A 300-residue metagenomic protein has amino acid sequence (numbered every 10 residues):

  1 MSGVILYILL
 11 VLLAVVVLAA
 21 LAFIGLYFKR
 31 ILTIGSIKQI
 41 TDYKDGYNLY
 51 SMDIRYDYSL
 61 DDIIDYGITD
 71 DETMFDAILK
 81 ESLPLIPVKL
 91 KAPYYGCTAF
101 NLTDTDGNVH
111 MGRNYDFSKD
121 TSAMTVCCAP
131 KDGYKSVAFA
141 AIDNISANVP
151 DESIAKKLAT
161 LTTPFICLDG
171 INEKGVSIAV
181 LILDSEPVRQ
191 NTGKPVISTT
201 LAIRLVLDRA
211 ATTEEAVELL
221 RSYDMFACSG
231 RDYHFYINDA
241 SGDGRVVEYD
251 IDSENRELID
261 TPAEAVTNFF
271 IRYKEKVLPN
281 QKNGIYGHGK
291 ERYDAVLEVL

Functional and structural regions predicted by a protein language model:
S2-L9: Feature marks short, highly hydrophobic, charge-poor N-terminal signal-anchor/signal peptide-like helices that anchor
L9-A211, M225-F226: N-terminal mature-domain region immediately after signal-peptide cleavage in secreted/organellar precursors
S122-A123, R189-T192, E218, R245-D250 (+3 more regions): A short secondary-structure junction signal
S136-A141, P164, F269-G287: A recognition module on extended beta-rich or small alphabeta surfaces enriched in W/G with H and D/E
E218-G244, K282-L300: Internal, well-folded beta-alpha domain core
G230-N280: Extended amphipathic alpha-helical segments with heptad-repeat/coiled-coil character used for oligomerization, fusion
